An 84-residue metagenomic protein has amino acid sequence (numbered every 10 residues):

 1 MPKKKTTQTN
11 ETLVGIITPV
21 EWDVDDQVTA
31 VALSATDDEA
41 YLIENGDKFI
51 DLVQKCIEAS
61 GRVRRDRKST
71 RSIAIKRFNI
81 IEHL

Functional and structural regions predicted by a protein language model:
M1-L84: OB-fold and OB-like single-stranded nucleic-acid-recognition modules and their adjacent interaction interfaces
